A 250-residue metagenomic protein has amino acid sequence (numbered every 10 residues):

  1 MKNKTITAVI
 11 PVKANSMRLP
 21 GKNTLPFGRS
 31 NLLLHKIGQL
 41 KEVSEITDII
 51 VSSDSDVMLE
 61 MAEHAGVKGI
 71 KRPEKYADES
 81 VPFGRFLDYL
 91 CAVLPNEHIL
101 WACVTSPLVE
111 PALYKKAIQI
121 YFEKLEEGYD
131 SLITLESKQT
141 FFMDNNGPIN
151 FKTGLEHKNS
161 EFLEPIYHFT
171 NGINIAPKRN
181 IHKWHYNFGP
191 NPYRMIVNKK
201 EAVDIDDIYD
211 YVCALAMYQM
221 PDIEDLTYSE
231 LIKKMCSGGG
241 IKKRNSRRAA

Functional and structural regions predicted by a protein language model:
K2, R85, H168-A250: Conserved alpha/beta core of the MobA/IspD/sugar-nucleotide pyrophosphorylase nucleotidyltransferase superfamily
K2-S52: N-terminal glycine-rich phosphate-binding loop and ensuing alpha1 helix
N3, A92-E97, K124-E127: Glycine-rich phosphate-binding loop signature in dinucleotide/nucleotide-binding domains
K13, E74, C103, E136-S137: Histidine-centered beta-alpha loop that forms part of the nucleotide-sugar donor binding/catalytic region in diverse
S52-S53, I205: Short beta-strand scaffold positions
S53-M58, K138: Short, polar loop motifs at secondary-structure junctions
D56-L100, L108, A112-K116: Short phosphate-binding loop-to-helix
F86, P107-K199: Conserved core of the sugar-phosphate nucleotidyltransferase
